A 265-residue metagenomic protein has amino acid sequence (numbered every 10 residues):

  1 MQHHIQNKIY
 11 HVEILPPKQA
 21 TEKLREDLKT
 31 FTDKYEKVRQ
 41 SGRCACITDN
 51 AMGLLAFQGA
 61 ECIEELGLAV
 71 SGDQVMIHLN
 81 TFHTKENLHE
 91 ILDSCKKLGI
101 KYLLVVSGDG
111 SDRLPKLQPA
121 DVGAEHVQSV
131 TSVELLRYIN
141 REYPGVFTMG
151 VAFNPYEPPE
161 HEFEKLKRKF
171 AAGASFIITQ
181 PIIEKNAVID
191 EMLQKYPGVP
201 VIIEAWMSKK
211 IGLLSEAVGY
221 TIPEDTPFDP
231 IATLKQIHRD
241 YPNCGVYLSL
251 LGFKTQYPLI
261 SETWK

Functional and structural regions predicted by a protein language model:
Q2-Q6, T32-Q40, A60-G72, L92-I100 (+4 more regions): Acidic (Asp/Glu)-rich catalytic clusters
K8-K29, Q74-E86, T148-H161, A217-F228: Active-site mouth loops of central-metabolism enzymes
K8-P16, R43-I47, V75-L79, L103-V105 (+4 more regions): Hydrophobic faces of well-ordered beta-strands that scaffold small-molecule active sites in alpha/beta enzyme cores
K8-Y10, K235-K265: C-terminal extensions of enzymes
T30-T48, K169-I178: Catalytic domains of carbohydrate-active enzymes, especially glycoside hydrolases
G53-L66, H83-E90, D109-I139, P159-H161 (+2 more regions): Active-site-adjacent beta->alpha loops and helix N-cap segments on the catalytic face of soluble alpha/beta enzymes
Y102-F163, K167, A172, P197-L213: Conserved anion-binding
G198-G245: Catalytic-face loop-and-helix region of soluble metabolic enzyme cores
